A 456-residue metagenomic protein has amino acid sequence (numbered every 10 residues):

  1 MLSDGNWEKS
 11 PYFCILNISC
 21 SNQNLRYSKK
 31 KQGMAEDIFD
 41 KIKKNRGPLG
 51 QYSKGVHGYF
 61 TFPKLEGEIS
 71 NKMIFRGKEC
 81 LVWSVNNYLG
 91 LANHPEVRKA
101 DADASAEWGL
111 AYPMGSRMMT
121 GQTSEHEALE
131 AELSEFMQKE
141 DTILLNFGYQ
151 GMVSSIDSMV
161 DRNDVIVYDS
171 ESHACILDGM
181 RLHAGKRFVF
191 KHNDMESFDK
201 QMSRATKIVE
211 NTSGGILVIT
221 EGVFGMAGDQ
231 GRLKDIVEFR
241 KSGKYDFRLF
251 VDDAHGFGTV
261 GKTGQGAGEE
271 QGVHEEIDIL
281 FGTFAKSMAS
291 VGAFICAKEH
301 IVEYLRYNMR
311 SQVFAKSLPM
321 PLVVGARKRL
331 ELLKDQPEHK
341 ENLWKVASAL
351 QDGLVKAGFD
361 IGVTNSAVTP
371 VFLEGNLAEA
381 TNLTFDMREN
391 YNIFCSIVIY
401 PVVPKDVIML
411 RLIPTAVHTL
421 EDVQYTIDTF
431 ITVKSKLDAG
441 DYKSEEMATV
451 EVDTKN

Functional and structural regions predicted by a protein language model:
S21-R26, K44-L110, F247: N-terminal "arm"/small-domain region of PLP-dependent enzymes with the aminotransferase-like
T61, K340-Q351, K356-Y391, V407 (+3 more regions): Conserved PLP-binding catalytic core of the aspartate aminotransferase-like
P95, K99, D103, E107 (+4 more regions): PLP-dependent enzyme catalytic core of the Aspartate aminotransferase-like
K99-F147, A347: Conserved N-terminal alpha-helix of the aminotransferase class I/II PLP-enzyme fold
S155-A174: Conserved PLP-anchoring active-site segment centered on the Schiff-base-forming lysine
F188, H192-F250: Active-site phosphate-binding strand-loop segment of PLP-dependent enzymes
D246-R248, H255, V260-N365, F372 (+1 more regions): Active-site C-terminal subdomain of aminotransferase-like
